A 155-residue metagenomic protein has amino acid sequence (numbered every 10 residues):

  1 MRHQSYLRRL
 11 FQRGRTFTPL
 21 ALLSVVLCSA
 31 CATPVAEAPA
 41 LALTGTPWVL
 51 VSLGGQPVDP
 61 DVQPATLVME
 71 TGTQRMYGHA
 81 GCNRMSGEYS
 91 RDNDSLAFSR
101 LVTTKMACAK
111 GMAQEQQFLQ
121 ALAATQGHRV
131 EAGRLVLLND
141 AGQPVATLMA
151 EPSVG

Functional and structural regions predicted by a protein language model:
R2-F11, L20, S29-G155: Lipid interaction determinants
L23: Flanking scaffold residues of small Cys/His-coordinated metal-binding clusters
